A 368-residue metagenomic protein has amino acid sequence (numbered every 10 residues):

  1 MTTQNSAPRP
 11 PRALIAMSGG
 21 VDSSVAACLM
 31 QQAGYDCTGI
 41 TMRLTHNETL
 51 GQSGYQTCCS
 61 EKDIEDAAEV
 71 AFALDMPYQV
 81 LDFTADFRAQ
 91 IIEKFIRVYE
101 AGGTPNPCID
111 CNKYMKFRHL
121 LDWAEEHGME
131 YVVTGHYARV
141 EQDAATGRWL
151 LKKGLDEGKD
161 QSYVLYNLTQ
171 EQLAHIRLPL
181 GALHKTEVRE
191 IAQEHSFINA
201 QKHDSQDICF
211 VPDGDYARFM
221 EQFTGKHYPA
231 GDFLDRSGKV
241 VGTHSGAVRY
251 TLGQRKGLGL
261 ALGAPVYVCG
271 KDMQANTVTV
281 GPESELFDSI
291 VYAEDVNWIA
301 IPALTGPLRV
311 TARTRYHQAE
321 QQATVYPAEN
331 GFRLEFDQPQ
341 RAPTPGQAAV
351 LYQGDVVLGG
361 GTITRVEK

Functional and structural regions predicted by a protein language model:
T2-Y166, R177, T186-E187: ATP-dependent adenylation/nucleotidyltransferase module used to activate substrates
V21, V133-K368: AMP-forming adenylation/ATP pyrophosphatase catalytic core
